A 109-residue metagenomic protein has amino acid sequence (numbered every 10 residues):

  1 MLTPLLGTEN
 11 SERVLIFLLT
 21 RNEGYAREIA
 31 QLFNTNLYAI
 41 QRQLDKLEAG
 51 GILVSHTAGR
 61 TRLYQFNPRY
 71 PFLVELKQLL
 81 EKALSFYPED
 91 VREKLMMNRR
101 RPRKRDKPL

Functional and structural regions predicted by a protein language model:
M1-S11, Y25, V54-L80: Short, cationic-aromatic polyanion-contact patches
E12-I16: Pre-recognition alpha-helix immediately N-terminal to the DNA-recognition helix within helix-turn-helix or winged-helix
L18-R21: Short helix-capping/hinge SLiMs at alpha-helix to coil transitions
E28-L32: A short acidic, leucine-rich amphipathic alpha-helix
Y38: Key DNA-contact positions within bacterial/archaeal DNA-binding proteins
L44-D45: Short, hydrophobic-biased segments on the C-terminal half of alpha helices that form "recognition helices"
G51: Glycine-centered, phosphate/nucleic-acid-interacting loop/turn motifs that mediate DNA/RNA or nucleotide
P71-L109: Amphipathic alpha-helical dimerization/coiled-coil segments that flank or bridge DNA-binding/regulatory modules
